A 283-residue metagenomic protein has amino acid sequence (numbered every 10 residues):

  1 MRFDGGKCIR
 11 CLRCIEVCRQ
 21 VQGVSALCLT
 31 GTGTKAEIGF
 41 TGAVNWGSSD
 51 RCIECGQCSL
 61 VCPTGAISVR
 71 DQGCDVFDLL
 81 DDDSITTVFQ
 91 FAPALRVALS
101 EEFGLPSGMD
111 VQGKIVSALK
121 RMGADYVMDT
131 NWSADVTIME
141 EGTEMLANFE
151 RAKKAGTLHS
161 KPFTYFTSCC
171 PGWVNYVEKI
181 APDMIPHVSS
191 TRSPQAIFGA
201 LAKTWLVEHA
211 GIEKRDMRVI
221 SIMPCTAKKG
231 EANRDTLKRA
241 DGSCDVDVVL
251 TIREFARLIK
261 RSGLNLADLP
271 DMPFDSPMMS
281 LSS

Functional and structural regions predicted by a protein language model:
M1-A43: Ferredoxin-type iron-sulfur electron-transfer modules and their immediate structural context
M1-G6, A43-I53, I212-I222: Immediate flanking context of iron-sulfur cluster ligation sites
G6-Q20, D50-G65, A134, S168-G172 (+1 more regions): Local cysteine-cluster metal-coordination motifs and their immediate loop/turn environment, predominantly Fe-S cluster
K7, C11, Q20, G31 (+8 more regions): Active-site-proximal structural scaffolding
Q20, V24, V44, T64 (+3 more regions): Conserved helix-loop functional segments at active or binding sites
G31-F40, G47-G56, I67-D81: Terminal amphipathic helices with adjacent charged low-complexity linkers/tails
T41-S48, D183-V188: Glycine-rich tight-turn/loop motif centered on a GG-T
S68-S283: Iron-sulfur-associated redox domains of electron-transfer enzymes in respiratory and anaerobic energy metabolism
